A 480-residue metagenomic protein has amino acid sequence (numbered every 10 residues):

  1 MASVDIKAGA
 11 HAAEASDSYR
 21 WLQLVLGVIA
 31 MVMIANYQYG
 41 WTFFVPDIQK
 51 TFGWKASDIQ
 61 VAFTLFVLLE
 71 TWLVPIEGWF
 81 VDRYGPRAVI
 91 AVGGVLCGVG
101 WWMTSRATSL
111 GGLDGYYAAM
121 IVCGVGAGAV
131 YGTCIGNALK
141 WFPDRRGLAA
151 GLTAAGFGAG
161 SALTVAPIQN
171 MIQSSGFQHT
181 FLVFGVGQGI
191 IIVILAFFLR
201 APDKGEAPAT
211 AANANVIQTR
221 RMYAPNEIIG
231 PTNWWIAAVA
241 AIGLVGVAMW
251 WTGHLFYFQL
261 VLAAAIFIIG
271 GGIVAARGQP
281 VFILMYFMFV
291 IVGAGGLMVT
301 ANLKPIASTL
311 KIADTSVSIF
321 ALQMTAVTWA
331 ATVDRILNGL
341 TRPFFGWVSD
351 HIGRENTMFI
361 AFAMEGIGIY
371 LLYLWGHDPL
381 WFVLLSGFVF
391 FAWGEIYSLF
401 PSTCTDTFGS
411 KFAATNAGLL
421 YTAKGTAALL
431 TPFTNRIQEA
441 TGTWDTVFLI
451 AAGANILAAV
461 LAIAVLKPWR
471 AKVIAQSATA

Functional and structural regions predicted by a protein language model:
W41-P46, A238-Q259, P280-F345, T431-T434: Extracytoplasmic gate region of multi-pass secondary transporters
I48, A129-F142, A149-A150, E395-F408: Intracellular juxtamembrane helix-capping segments at the cytosolic ends of symmetry-related transmembrane helices
I48-Q49, F80-V81, L163, P167-S175 (+3 more regions): Interfacial helix-cap and linker-helix signal at transmembrane-aqueous boundaries of multi-pass secondary transporters
L73-P86, R342-G353, E439: Helix-to-loop junctions at the C-terminal end of transmembrane segments in multipass secondary transporters
V95-S109, M364-H377: C-terminal ends and interior cores of transmembrane alpha-helices in multi-pass membrane transporters/permeases
F157-K204, G230-V261: Helix-loop-helix hairpin linking two adjacent transmembrane segments in secondary transporters
S161, T407-T441: A late C-terminal transmembrane helix in Major Facilitator Superfamily
F289, G295-M298, A326-F400: C-terminal transmembrane helical hairpin of 12-TM major facilitator-type secondary transporters
